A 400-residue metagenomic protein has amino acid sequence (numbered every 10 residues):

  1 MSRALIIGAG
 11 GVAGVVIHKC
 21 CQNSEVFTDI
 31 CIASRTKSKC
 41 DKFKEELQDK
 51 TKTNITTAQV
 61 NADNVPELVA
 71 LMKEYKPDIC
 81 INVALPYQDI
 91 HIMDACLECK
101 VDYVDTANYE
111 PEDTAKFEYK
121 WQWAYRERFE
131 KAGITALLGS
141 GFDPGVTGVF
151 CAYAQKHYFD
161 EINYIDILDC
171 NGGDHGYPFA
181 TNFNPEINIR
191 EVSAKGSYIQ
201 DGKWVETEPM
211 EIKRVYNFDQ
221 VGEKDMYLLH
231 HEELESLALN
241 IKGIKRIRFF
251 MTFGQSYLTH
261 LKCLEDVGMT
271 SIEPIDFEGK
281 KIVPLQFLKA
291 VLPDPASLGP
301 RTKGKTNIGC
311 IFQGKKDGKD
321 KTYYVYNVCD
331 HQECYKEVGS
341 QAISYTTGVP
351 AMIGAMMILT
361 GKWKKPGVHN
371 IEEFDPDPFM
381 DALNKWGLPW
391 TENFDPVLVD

Functional and structural regions predicted by a protein language model:
A4-G11: Conserved N-terminal Rossmann-fold NAD(P)-binding element of oxidoreductases
A13-I17: N-terminal Rossmann-fold NAD(P) dinucleotide-binding loop
T36-K39: Helix N-cap at the beta1-alpha1 junction of Rossmann-like dinucleotide-binding domains, i.e., the first residues
K50-N64: Rossmann-fold cofactor-recognition segment
N61-P77, Q88: Conserved Rossmann-fold cofactor-binding substructure of NAD(P)-dependent oxidoreductases
M72, D78-N82, Y103-V104: N-terminal Rossmann-like NAD(P) cofactor-binding module of classical short-chain dehydrogenase/reductase
A107-I134: Rossmann-fold NAD(P)-binding glycine/threonine-rich loop
K156-D400: C-terminal catalytic/substrate-binding lobe primarily of soluble NAD(P)-dependent oxidoreductases
